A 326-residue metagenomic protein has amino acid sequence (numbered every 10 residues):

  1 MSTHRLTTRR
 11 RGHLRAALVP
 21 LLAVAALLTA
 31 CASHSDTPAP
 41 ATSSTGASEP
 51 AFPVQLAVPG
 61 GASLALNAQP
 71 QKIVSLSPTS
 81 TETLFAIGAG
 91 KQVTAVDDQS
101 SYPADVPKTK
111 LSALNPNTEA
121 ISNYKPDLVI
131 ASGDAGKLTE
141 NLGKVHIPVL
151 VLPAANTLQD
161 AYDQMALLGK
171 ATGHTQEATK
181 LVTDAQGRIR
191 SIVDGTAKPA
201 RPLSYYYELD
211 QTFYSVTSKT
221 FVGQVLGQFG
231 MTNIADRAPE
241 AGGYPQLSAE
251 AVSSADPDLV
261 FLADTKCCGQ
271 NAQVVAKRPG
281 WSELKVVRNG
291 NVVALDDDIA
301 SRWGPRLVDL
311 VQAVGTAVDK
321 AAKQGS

Functional and structural regions predicted by a protein language model:
S2-T79, Q176-Y206, T316-S326: Bacterial Sec-exported substrate-binding components of ABC uptake systems
P53, K72-Y124, L128-D134, I234: A short, structured surface patch at a secondary-structure boundary
A57-G61, T109-E119, P239-A249: Short helix-initiation/N-cap motifs at beta->coil->alpha
P70, N117-A131, I147, S248-A263: Proline-aspartate-enriched helix->loop->beta-strand connector
S77-P78, G133-D134, A154, L209-Q211 (+3 more regions): Short secondary-structure boundary segments
Q99-P107, K219-Y244: Alpha-helical, coiled-coil/dimerization segments enriched in small aliphatic residues
G136-K144, D258-R278: A ligand-binding cleft/hinge motif common to bilobed small-molecule-binding domains
L138-Y214, A235-R237, G290-S326: Extracytoplasmic substrate-binding proteins
